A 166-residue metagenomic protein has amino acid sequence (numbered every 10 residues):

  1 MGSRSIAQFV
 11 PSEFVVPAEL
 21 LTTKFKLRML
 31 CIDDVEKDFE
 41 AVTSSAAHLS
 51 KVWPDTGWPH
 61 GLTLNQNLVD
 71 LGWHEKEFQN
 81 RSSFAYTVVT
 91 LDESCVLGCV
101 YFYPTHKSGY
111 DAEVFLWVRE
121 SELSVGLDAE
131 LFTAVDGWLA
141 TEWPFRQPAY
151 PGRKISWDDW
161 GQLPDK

Functional and structural regions predicted by a protein language model:
G2-E122, A134, W138-K166: GNAT-family acyltransferases
G126-A134: Conserved acetyl-CoA pyrophosphate-binding loop and the N-cap/start of the following alpha-helix in GNAT-like
